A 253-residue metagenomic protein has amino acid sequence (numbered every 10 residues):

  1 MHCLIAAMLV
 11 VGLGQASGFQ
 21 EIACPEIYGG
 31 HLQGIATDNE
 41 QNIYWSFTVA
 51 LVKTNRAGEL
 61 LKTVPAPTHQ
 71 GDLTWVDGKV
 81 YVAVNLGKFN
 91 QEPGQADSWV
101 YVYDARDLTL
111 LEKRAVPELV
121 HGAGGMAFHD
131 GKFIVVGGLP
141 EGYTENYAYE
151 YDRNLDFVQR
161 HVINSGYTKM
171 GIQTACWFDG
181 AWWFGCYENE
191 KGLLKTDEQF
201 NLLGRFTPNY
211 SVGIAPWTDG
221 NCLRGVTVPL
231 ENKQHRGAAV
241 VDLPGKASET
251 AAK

Functional and structural regions predicted by a protein language model:
I22-V49, H69-D72: Beta-strand-rich domains and repeat architectures in extracellular enzymes and scaffolds, especially beta-propellers
A23-G29, T63-A66, R114-V120, H161-T168 (+1 more regions): Surface loop/turn motifs at the tips and blade-to-blade linkers of beta-strand repeat domains
G30-H31, T68-H69, A96, V120-G122 (+3 more regions): Beta-rich catalytic cores
T37-E40, W75-G78, F128-D130, W177-G180 (+1 more regions): Residue-level detector of Asp-centered blade-edge/turn motifs that repeat once per structural unit in beta-propeller
N42-Y44, V80-V82, F133-V136, W182-G185 (+1 more regions): Conserved beta-propeller blade signature
W45-S46, F89-S98, L139-N146, Y187-N189 (+1 more regions): Short, solvent-exposed loop/turn segments at conserved positions within beta-propeller repeat blades
N55-E59, D104-L108, D152-D156, T196-N201: Short loop/turn segments that connect beta-strands within beta-propeller blades
E59-S98: Blade-loop segments of beta-propeller domains
